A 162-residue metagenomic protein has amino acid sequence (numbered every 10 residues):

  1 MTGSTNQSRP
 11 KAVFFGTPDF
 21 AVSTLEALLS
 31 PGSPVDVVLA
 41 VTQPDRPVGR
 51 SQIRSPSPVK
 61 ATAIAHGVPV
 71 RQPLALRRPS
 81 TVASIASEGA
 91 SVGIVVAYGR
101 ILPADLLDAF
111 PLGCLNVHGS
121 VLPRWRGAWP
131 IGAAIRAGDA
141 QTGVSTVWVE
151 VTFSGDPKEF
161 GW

Functional and structural regions predicted by a protein language model:
M1-W162: One-carbon transfer enzymes
